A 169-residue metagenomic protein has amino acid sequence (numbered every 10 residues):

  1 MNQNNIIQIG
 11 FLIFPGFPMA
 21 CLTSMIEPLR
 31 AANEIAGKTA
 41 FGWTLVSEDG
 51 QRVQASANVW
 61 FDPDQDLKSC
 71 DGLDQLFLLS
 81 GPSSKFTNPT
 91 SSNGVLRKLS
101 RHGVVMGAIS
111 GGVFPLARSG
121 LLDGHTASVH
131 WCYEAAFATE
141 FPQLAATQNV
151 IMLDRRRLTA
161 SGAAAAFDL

Functional and structural regions predicted by a protein language model:
M1-M106, P115-S119, L169: Extended, subdomain-level signal for the structured scaffold at the beginning of enzyme domains
I6-Q8, T126, R156: Residues that mark the start of a beta-strand
A20, S24, C132, S161-A165: Conserved active-site and cofactor/substrate-binding residues in soluble primary-metabolism enzymes
A57-F61, P142, S161: Short, surface-exposed amphipathic charged segments that create phosphate/polyanion-binding patches used for binding
M106-G107, S128, T147, L158: Structural detector of well-ordered beta-strand residues that form the stable sheet scaffold of enzyme domains
L122-I151: A conserved active-site-flanking secondary-structure segment within enzyme catalytic domains
Q148-L169: Conserved anion/nucleotide-ligand pocket segment
